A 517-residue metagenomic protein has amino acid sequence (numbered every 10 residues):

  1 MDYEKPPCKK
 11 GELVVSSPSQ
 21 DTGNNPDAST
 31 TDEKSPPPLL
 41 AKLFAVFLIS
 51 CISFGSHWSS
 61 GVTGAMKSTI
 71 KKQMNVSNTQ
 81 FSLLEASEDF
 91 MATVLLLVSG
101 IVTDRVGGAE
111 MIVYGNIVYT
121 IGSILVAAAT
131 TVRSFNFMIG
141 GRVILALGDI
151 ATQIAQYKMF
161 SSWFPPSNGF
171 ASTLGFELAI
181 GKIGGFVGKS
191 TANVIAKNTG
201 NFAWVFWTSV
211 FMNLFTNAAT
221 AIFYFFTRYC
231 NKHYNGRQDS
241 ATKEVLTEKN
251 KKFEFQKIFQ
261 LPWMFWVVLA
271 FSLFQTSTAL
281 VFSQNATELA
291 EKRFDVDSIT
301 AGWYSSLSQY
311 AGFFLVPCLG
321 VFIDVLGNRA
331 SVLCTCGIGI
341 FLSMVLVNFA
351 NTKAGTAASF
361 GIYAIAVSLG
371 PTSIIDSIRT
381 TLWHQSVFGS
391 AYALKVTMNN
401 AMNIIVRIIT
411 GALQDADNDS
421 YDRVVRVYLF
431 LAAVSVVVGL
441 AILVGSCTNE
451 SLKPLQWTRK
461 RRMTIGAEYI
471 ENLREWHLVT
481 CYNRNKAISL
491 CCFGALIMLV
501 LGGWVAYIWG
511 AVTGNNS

Functional and structural regions predicted by a protein language model:
D2-W58, K72, K257, Y482-N485: Cytosolic juxtamembrane N-terminal segment immediately preceding the first transmembrane helix of multi-pass
T63-G64, P262-P317, V406-R407, L499-A511: Extracytoplasmic gate region of multi-pass secondary transporters
V94-F135: Conserved MFS/SLC helix-loop-helix module at the cytosolic interface between two early adjacent transmembrane helices
L95-G108, L315-N328, Q414: Helix-to-loop junctions at the C-terminal end of transmembrane segments in multipass secondary transporters
G141-G181: Cytoplasmic helix-loop-helix junction between adjacent transmembrane helices in 12-TM secondary transporters
A151-P165, L369-H384: Intracellular juxtamembrane helix-capping segments at the cytosolic ends of symmetry-related transmembrane helices
W204-F223, V424-I442, C492-V500: Symmetry-related core transmembrane helices of the 12-TM Major Facilitator Superfamily/SLC fold
G327-I374: C-terminal transmembrane helical hairpin of 12-TM major facilitator-type secondary transporters
